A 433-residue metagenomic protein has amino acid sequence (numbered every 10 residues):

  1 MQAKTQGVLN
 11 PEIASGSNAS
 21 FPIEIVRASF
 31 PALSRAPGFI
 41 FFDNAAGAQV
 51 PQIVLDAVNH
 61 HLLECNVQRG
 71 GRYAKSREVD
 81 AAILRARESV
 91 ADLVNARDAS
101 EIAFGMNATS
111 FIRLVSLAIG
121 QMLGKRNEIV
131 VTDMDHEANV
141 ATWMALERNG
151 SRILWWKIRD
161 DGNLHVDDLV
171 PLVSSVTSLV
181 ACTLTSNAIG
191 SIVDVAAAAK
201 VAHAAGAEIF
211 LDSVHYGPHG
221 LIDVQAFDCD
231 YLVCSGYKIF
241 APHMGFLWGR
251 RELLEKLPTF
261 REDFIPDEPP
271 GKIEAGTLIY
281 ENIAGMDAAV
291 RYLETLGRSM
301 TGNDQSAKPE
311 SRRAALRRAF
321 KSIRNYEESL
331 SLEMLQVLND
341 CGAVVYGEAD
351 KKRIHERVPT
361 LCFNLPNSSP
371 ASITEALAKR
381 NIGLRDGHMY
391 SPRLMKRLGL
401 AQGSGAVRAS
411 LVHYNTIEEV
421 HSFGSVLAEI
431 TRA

Functional and structural regions predicted by a protein language model:
M1-A433: Pyridoxal 5′-phosphate
